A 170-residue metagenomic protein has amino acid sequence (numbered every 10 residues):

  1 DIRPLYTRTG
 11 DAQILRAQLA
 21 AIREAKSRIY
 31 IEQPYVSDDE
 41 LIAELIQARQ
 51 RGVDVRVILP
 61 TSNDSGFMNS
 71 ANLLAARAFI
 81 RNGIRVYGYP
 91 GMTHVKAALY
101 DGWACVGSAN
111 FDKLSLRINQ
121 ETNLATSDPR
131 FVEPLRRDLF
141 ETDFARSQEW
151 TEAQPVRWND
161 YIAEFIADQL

Functional and structural regions predicted by a protein language model:
D1-L170: Charged, low-complexity intrinsically disordered terminal segments
